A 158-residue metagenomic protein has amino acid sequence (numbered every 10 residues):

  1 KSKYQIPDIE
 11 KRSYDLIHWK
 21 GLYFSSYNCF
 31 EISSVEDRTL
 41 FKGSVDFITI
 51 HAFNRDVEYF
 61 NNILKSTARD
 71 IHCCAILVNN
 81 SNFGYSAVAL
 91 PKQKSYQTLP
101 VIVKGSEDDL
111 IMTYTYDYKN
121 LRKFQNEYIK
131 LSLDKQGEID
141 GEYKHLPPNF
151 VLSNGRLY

Functional and structural regions predicted by a protein language model:
K1-G43, N62, I129, S153: Active-site catalytic loop in hydrolytic enzyme cores
S2-K20, S95-Q97, K104-D117, Q125 (+1 more regions): Macrodomain-like recognition of ADP-ribose-binding/processing modules
P7, P91, P100, P147-P148: Proline-rich intrinsically disordered, low-complexity coils
I32-Q136: CN hydrolase (nitrilase-like) catalytic-core segments centered on the catalytic cysteine and neighboring Lys/Glu
L121-Y158: A conserved C-terminal secondary-structure "cap"
